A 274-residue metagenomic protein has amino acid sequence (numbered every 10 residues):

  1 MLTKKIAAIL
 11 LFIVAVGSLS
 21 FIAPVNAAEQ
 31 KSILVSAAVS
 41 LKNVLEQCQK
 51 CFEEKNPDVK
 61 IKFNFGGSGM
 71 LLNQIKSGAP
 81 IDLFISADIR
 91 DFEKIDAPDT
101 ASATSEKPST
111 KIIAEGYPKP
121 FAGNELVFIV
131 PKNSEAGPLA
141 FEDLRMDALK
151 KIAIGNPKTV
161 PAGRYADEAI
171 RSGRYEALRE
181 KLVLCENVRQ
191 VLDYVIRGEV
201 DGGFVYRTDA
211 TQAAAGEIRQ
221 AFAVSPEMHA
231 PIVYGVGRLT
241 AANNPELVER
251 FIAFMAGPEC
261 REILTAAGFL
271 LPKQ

Functional and structural regions predicted by a protein language model:
M1-K5: Positively charged n-region of N-terminal signal peptides that target proteins for export
A7-A8, A210: Sequence-pattern detector for short linear motifs and compositional/periodic biases rather than a specific fold
A8-S20: Bacterial N-terminal signal peptides
S20-N56, K60-F65, G69-S77, S86-I89 (+1 more regions): Exported/periplasmic ABC-transporter solute-binding proteins
A79-I81: Short acidic/histidine-rich motifs immediately flanking catalytic phosphotransfer sites in two-component signaling
